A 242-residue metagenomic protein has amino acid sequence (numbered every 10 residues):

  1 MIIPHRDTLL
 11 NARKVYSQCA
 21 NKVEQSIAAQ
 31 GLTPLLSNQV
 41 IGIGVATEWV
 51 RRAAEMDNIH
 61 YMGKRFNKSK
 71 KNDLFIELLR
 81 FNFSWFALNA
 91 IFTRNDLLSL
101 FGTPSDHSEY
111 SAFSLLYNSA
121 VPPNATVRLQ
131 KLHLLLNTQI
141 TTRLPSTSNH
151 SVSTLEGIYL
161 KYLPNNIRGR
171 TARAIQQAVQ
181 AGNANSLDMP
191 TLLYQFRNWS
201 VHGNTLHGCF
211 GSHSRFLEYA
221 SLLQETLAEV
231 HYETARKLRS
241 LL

Functional and structural regions predicted by a protein language model:
M1-V45, G211-L238: Charged, non-catalytic interaction/linker regions at domain boundaries that couple catalytic cores to substrate
V15-V179: Helix-loop junctions and short alpha-helical segments
R94, S200-G203: A short secondary-structure junction motif
Y162-V201, F210-L242: Amphipathic, Lys/Arg-enriched alpha-helical patches that create a basic surface for binding polyanionic ligands
